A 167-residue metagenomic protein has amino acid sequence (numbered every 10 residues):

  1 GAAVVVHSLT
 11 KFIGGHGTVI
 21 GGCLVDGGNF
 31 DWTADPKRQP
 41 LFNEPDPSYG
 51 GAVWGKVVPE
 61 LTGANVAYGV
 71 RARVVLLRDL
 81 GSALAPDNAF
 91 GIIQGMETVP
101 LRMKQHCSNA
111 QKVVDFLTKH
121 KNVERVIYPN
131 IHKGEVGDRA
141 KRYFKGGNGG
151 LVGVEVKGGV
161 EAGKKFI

Functional and structural regions predicted by a protein language model:
G1: Short acidic catalytic loops
V4-L151, E155-I167: Active-site C-terminal subdomain of aminotransferase-like
